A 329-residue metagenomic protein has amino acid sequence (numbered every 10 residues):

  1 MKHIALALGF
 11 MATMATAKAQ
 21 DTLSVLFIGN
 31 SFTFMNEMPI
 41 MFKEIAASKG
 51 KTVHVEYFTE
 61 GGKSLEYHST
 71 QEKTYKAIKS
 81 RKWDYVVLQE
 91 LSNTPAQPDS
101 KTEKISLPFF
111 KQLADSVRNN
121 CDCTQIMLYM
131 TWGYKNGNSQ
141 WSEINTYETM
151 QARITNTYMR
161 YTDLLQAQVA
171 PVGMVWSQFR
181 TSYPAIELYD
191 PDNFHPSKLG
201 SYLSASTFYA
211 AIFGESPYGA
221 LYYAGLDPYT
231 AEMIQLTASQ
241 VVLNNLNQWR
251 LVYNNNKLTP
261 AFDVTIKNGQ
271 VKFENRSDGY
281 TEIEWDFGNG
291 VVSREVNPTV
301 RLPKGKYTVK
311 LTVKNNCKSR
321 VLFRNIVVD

Functional and structural regions predicted by a protein language model:
T22-L26, F32-L113, D122: Conserved SGNH/GDSL esterase-like catalytic core that processes O-acyl groups on lipids and polysaccharides
A77-F194, K198: Alpha-helical cap/lid subdomain in secreted, periplasmic, or secretory-pathway luminal O-acyl-processing enzymes
H195, A205-A261, T265: Conserved catalytic region of serine esterases and O-acyltransferases that act on ester linkages in lipids
G269-S277: A short beta-strand segment in extracellular, disulfide-stabilized domains
S277-E284: Solvent-exposed loop segments of extracellular immunoglobulin-like
S293-V296, K318-R324: Extracellular and select intracellular beta-sandwich modules with Ser/Thr-enriched, small-residue motifs on
V296-T308: Solvent-exposed segments in extracellular or luminal domains encompassing
